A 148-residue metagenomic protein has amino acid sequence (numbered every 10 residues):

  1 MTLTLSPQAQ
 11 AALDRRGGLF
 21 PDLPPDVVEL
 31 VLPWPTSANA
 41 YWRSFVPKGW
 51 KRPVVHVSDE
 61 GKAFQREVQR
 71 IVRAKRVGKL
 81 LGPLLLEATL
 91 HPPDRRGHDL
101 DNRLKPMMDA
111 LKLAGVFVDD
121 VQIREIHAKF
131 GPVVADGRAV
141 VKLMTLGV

Functional and structural regions predicted by a protein language model:
M1-V148: Acidic, proline/glycine-enriched N-terminal capping motif
